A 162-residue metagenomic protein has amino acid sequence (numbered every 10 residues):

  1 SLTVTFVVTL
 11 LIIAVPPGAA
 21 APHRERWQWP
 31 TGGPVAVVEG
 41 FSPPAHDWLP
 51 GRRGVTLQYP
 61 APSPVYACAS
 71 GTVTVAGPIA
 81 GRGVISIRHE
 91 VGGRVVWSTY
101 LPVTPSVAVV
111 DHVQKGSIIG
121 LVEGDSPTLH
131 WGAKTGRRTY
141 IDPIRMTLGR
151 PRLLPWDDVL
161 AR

Functional and structural regions predicted by a protein language model:
T3-A14: Bacterial N-terminal signal peptides
A21-G33, Q58, P105-Q114, G124-R162: Acidic, glycine-rich catalytic/binding loops that coordinate metals and/or anionic ligands
P34-A36, S42-D47, V73, I79 (+1 more regions): Active-site/binding-pocket entry motifs
A36-C68: Short glycine/threonine/proline-enriched tight-turn/helix- or strand-capping micro-motif at secondary-structure
F41, A61, G77-A80, T104 (+1 more regions): A generic structural motif
T56, S86, T99, L121 (+1 more regions): Conserved beta-strand positions that form and line the central face of beta-propeller blades
P64-T74, S106-V122: Short, well-structured beta-strand-loop connectors
C68-T104, L129-H130: Zn2+-dependent peptidoglycan hydrolase active-site motif and core
